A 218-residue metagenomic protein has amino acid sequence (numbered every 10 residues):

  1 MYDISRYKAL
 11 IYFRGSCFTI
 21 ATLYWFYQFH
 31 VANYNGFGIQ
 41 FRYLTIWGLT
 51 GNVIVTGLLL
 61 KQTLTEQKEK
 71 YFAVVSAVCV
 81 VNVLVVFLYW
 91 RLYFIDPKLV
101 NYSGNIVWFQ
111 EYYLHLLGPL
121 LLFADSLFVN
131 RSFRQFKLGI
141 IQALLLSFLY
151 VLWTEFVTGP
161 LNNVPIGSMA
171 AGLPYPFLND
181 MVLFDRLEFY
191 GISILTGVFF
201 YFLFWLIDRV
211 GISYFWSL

Functional and structural regions predicted by a protein language model:
M1-C17: N-terminal membrane topogenic signal
I4-R6, T63-V74, N130-L138: Membrane-interface helix-boundary motifs at transmembrane edges
T19-Q28, N82-R91, L146-F156: Aromatic-anchored segments of alpha-helical transmembrane domains
F26-G36, L64, W90-Y102: Juxtamembrane "helix-exit" motif on the non-cytosolic side of transmembrane helices
G36-L44, Y71-V74, L99-Y113, K137-G139: Non-cytosolic membrane-interface motifs at loop->transmembrane helix junctions
W108-L120, E188-L195: Membrane-interface loop-to-helix entry segments
L117-Q135: Alpha-helical transmembrane segments in multipass membrane proteins, preferentially the mid-helix core
L161-N162, I166-R209: Membrane-interface transmembrane-helix boundary segments in multi-pass integral membrane proteins
